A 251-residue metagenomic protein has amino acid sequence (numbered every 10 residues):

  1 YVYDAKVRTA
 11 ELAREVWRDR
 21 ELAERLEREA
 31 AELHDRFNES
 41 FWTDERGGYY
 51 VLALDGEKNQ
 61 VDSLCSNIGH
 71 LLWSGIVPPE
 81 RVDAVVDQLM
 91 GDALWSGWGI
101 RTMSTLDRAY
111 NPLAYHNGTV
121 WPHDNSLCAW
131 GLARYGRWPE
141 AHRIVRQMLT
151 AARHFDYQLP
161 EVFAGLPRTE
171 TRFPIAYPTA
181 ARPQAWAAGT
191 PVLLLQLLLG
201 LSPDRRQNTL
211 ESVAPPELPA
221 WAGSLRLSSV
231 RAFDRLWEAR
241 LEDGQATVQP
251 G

Functional and structural regions predicted by a protein language model:
Y1, E29, R81, L127 (+3 more regions): Charged catalytic carboxylate motif
Y1-E24, G56-N67, M103-A129, A133-R134 (+2 more regions): The feature captures the catalytic groove of carbohydrate-active enzymes
Y3, V7, E24-N38, V82-M90 (+1 more regions): Hydrophobic core segments within long, regular secondary-structure runs in both alpha- and beta-rich folds
T9-L12, A151, L201: Change "in soluble alpha/beta enzymes" to "in soluble alpha/beta proteins
L12-R28, E32-S40, D44, L132-R143 (+2 more regions): Beta-rich accessory regions
E32-V120, R153-A176, V192-L199, S229-T247: Extended glycan-interaction surfaces of carbohydrate-active proteins
N67-P79, N125-A141, V145-M148: Alpha-helical support elements that line or immediately flank enzyme active sites and cofactor-binding pockets
A180-W221: Catalytic cores of secreted or luminal carbohydrate-active enzymes
